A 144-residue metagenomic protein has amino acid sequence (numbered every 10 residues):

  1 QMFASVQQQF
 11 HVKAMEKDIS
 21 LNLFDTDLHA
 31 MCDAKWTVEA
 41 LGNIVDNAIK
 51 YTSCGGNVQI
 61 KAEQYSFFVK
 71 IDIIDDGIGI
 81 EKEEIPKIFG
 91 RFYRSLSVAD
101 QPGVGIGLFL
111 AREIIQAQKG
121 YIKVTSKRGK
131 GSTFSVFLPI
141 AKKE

Functional and structural regions predicted by a protein language model:
V12, I78-G79: Glycine-rich G1-box
D25, H29-D33: Conserved micro-motifs of the catalytic ATP-binding
A48-I49: Short helix-loop "hinge" at the ATP-lid/N-box region of the Bergerat-fold HATPase_c
G55-F67: Short beta-strand/loop element within the Bergerat-fold HATPase_c
D75: Acidic ATP/Mg2+-coordinating residue in the GHKL
I80-F92: Short conserved segment of the HATPase_c
K119-G120: Conserved glycine-rich
